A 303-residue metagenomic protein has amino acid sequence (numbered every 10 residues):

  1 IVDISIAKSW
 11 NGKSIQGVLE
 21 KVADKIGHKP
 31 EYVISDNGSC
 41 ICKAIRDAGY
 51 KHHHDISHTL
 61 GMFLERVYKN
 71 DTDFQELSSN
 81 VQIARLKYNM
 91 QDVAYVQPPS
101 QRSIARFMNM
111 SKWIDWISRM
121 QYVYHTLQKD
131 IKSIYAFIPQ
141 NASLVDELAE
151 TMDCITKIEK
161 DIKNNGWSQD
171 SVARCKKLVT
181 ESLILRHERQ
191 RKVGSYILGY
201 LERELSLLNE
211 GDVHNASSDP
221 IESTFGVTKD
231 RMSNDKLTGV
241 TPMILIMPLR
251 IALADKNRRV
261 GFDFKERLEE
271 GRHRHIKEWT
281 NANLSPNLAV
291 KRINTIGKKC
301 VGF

Functional and structural regions predicted by a protein language model:
I1-V33, S39, K43-H58, R66-E76 (+2 more regions): RNase H-like nuclease fold core
H28, S35-D47, I83-F303: Acidic/histidine-rich catalytic cores and adjacent linkers of DNA breakage/strand-transfer/modification proteins
H54-H58, Q75-S78, V240-P242, P248-R250: Short, surface-exposed linear patches
D71-Y88: A polyampholytic, Gly/Pro-enriched intrinsically disordered region
